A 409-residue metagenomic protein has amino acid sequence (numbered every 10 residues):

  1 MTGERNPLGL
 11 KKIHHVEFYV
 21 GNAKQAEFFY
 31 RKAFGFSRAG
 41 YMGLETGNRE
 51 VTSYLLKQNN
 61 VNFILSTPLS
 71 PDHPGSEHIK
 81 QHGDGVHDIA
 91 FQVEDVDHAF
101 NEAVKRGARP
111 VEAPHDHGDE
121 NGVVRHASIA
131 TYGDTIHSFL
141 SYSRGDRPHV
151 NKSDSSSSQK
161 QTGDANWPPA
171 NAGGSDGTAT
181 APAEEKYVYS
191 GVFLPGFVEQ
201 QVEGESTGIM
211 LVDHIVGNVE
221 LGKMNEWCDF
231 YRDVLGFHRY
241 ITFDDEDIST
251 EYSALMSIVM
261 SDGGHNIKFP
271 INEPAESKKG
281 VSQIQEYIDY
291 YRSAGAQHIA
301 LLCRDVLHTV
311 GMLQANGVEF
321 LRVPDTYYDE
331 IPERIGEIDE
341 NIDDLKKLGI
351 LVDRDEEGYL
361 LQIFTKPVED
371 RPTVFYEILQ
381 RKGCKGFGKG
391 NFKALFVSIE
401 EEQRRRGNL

Functional and structural regions predicted by a protein language model:
M1-K24, V86-I89, G177, P182-N225 (+3 more regions): N-terminal beta-strand motif that seeds the catalytic metal site of vicinal oxygen chelate
M1-Y142, V188-V198, H214, Q362-F364: An N-terminus-focused feature that recognizes amino-terminal "leader" regions
L8-K11, E17-N62, K105, P114-E120 (+9 more regions): Core segments of cupin and vicinal oxygen chelate
G9, A23, R49, H82 (+14 more regions): Active-site-proximal structural scaffolding
I13-V20, F36, L56, F63-L65 (+11 more regions): Short, structured motif recognition centered on aromatic/hydrophobic residues
F34-I79, R125-R144, G177, Y240-Y290 (+1 more regions): Conserved short beta-strand elements that form part of the metal-binding/catalytic scaffold of enzyme active sites
D84-I89, A99-K105, R109-R144, A183-E251 (+4 more regions): Extended catalytic-interface subdomain
G145, G163, G173-G177: Residue-identity detector for glycine
